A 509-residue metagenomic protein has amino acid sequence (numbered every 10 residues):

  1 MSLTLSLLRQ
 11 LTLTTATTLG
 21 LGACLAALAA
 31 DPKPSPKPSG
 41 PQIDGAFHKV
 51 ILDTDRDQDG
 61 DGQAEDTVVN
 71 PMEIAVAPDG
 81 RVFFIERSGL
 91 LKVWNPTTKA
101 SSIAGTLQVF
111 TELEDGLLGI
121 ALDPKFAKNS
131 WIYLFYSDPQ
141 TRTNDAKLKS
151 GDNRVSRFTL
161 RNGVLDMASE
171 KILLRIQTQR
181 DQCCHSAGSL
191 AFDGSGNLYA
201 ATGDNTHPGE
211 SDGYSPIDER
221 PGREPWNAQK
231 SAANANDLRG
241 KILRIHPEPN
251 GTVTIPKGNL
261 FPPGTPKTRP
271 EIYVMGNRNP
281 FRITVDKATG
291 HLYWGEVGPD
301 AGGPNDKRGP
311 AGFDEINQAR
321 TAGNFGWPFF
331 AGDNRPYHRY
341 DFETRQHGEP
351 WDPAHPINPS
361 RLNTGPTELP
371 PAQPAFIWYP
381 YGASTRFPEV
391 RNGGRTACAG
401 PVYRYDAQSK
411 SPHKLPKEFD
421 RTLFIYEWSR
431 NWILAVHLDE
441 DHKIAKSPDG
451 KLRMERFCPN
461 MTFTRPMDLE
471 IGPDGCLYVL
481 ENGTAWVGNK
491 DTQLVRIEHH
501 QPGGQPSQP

Functional and structural regions predicted by a protein language model:
D31-I43, V69, D115-L117, P139-Q140 (+8 more regions): Beta-propeller domain segments
S35-D66, M167-E170, L452-E455: A short helix->beta-strand "capping" segment at the edge of beta-propeller domains
L52-D57, Q63-T67, G105-E112, L174-D181 (+2 more regions): Surface loop/turn motifs at the tips and blade-to-blade linkers of beta-strand repeat domains
D53-G89, T396-P401: Beta-strand-rich domains and repeat architectures in extracellular enzymes and scaffolds, especially beta-propellers
V76-D79, P124-K128, F192-S195, K287-T289 (+3 more regions): Residue-level detector of Asp-centered blade-edge/turn motifs that repeat once per structural unit in beta-propeller
F83-G105, D441: Beta-propeller domains
A100-D123: Blade-loop segments of beta-propeller domains
K149-A191: Asp-box/WD-like beta-propeller blade repeats and closely related beta-sheet repeat scaffolds
